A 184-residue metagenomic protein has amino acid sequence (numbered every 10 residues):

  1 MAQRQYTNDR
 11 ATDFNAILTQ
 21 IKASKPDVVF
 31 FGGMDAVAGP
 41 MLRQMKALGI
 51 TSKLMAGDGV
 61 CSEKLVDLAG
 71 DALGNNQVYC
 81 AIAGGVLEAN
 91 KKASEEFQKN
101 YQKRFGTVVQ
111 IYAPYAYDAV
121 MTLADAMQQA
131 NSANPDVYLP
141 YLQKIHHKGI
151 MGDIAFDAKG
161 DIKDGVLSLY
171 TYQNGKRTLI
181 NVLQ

Functional and structural regions predicted by a protein language model:
M1-Q184: Extracytosolic ligand-binding ectodomains
